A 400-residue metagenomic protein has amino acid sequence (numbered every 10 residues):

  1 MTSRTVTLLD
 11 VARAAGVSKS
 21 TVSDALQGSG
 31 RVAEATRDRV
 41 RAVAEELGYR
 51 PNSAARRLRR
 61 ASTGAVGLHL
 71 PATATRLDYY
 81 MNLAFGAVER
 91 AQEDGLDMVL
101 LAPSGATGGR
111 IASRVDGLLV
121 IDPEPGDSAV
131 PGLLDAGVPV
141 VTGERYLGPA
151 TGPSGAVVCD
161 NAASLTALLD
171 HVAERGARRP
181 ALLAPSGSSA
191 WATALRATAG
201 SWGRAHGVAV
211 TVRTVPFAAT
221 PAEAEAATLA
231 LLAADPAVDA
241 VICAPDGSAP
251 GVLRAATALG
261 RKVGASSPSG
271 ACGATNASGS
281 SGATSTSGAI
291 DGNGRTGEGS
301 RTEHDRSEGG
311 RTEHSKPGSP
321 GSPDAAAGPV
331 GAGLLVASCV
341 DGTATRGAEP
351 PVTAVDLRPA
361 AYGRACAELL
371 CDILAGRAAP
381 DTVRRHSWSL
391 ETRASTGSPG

Functional and structural regions predicted by a protein language model:
M1-G64, G400: N-terminal helix-turn-helix DNA-binding module of bacterial transcription factors
T2-S3, A65-D170: Alpha-helical recognition/docking segments in bacterial nutrient-uptake and carbohydrate-utilization systems
T21-S23, L58-A74, H171, R179-S186: Short beta-strand segments enriched in small/hydrophobic residues
P71-Y79, A102-T107, V157-A167, L182-A227 (+4 more regions): Hinge/beta->alpha junction and helix N-cap segments in small-molecule ligand-binding domains
G105-V115, A224-D235: Short, well-structured alpha-helical segments in soluble
V115-I121, A181-L183, D235-S248, G333-A337: Periplasmic-binding protein-like
A237, G247-G264, P268-A277, S281-T302 (+1 more regions): Flexible loop/turn connectors
